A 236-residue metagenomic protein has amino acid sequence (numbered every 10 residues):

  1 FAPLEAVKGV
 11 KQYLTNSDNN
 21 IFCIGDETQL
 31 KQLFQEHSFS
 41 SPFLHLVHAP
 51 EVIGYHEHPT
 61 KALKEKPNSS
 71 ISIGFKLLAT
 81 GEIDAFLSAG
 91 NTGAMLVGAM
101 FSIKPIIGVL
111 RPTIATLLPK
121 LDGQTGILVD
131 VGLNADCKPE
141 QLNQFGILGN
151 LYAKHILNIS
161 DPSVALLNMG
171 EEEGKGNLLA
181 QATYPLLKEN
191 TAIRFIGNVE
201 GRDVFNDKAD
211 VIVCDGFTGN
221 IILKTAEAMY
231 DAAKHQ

Functional and structural regions predicted by a protein language model:
F1-Q32: N-terminal phosphate-binding or glycine-rich loops at protein starts, especially the Walker A/P-loop of NTPases
F1-V7, L30-K31, N68-G81, A85-A99 (+5 more regions): Short glycine/serine/threonine-rich phosphate/pyrophosphate-binding segments that cradle anionic phosphate groups
G9-T15, G98-L117, A182-L187, D231-A232: A glycine- and small-aliphatic-rich helix-loop capping segment at beta-alpha/alpha-beta transitions that lines
N20-F22, T28, A135-G201, D210 (+1 more regions): Glycine-rich phosphate/diphosphate-binding loop of Rossmann-like nucleotide-binding domains
C23-G25, V47, S88-G90, L117-L118 (+3 more regions): Short beta-strand segments
F39-E82: Phosphate/nucleotide-donor binding subsite
F43-L44, G126, I193: Short, conserved active-site loop motifs that form the nucleotide-linked donor/cofactor pocket
I103-I114, K120-Q124, L128, K208-I212 (+1 more regions): Glycine-rich phosphate/nucleotide-binding loop
